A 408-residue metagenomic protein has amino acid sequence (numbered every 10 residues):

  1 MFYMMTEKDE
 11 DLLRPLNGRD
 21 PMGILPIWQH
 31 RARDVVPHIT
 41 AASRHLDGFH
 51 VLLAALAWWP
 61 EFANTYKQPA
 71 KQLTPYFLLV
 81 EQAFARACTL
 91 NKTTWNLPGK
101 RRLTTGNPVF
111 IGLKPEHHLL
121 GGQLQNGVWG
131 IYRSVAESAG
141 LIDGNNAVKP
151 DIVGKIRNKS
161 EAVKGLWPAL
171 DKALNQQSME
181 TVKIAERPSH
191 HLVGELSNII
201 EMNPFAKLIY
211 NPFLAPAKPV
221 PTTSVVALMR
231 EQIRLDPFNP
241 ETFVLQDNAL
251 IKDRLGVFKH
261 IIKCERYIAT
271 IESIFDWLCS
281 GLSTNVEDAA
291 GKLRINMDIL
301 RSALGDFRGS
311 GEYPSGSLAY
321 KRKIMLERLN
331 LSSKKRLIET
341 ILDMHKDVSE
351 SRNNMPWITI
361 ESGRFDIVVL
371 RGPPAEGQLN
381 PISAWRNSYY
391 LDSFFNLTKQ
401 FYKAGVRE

Functional and structural regions predicted by a protein language model:
M1-E408: Non-catalytic recognition/regulatory regions in large multidomain proteins
